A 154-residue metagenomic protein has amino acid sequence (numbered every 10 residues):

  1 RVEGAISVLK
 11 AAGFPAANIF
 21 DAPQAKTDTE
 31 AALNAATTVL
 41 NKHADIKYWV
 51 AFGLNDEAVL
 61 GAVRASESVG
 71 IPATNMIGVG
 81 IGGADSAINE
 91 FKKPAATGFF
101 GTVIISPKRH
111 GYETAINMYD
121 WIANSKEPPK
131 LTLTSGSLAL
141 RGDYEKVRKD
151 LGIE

Functional and structural regions predicted by a protein language model:
R1-G4, E30-A36, G83-I88, I105-K126: Hydrophobic alpha-helical segments within soluble ligand-binding/sensing domains
R1-P15: Ligand-binding cleft/hinge of the Venus flytrap
A5, F20-E90: Hydrophobic alpha-helical
V8, A12, A65, P94 (+1 more regions): Change "in soluble alpha/beta enzymes" to "in soluble alpha/beta proteins
A84-T97, E145: Flexible loop/hinge segments that line or gate small-molecule binding clefts
P94-K108: Short beta-strand elements at the ligand-binding edges of bilobed clamshell
I105-E154: Hinge/cleft segment of the Venus flytrap/periplasmic-binding protein
